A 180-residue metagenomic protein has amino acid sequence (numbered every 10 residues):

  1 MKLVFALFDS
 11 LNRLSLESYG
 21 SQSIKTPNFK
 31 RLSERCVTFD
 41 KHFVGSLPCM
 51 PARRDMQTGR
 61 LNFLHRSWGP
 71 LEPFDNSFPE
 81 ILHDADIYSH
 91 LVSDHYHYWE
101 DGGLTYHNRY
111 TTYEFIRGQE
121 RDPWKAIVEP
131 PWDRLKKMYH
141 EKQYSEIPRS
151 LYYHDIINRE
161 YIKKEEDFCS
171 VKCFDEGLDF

Functional and structural regions predicted by a protein language model:
M1-V37, S46: Active-site-proximal N-terminal segment of extracellular/periplasmic enzymes that hydrolyze or transfer
L7-S10, H83-S89, F174-F180: Conserved beta-strand->loop/alpha-helix structural units within folded catalytic cores of enzymes with alpha/beta
Q22-K25, V44, G69-N76: A short beta-strand-to-alpha-helix junction
N28, D55, S77, K172 (+1 more regions): Alpha-helical elements of Rossmann-like donor-binding domains used by nucleotide-donor carbohydrate transfer enzymes
V37-V44, Y88-D94: Conserved S-adenosyl-L-methionine
D40-D55: Short, surface-exposed acidic-centric catalytic microdomains
R53-K163: Catalytic-site neighborhoods of secreted/periplasmic enzymes that process anionic sulfate/phosphate groups
N158-F180: A hydrophobic, helix-centered structural microdomain
